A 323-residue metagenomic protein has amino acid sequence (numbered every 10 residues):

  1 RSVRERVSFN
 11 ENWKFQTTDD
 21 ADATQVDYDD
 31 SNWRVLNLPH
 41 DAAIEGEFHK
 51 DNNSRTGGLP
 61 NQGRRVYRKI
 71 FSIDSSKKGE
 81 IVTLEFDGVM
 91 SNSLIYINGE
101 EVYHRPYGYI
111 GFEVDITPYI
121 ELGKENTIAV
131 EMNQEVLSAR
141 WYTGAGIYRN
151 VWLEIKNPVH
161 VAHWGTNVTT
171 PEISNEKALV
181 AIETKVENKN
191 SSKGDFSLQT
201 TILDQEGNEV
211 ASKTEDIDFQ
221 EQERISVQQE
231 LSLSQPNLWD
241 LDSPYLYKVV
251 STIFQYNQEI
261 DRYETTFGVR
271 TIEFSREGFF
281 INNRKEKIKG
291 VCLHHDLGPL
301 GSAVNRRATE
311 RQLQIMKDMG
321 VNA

Functional and structural regions predicted by a protein language model:
R1-E85, G144-I147: Extended carbohydrate-recognition surfaces in non-catalytic/accessory domains of CAZymes and lectin-like proteins
R4, D20, T166, V250-G320: N-terminal carbohydrate-binding accessory modules
D19, Q62-N167, N190: Accessory beta-strand-rich segments of carbohydrate-active enzymes
I97, K177-D218, I225-Q229: Beta-strand-rich binding/interaction modules
G99, V151, T184, Y247 (+1 more regions): Conserved, mostly hydrophobic/aromatic
V114-Y119, Q229-P244: Signal that preferentially marks extracellular ectodomain short beta-strand elements of beta-sandwich modules
V130, T200, V249-S251: Hydrophobic/tyrosine-rich beta-strand signature of extracellular beta-sandwich/beta-rich modules, prominently
E154, D216-F219, T266-R270: Short beta-strand edge segments in extracellular beta-sheet folds
